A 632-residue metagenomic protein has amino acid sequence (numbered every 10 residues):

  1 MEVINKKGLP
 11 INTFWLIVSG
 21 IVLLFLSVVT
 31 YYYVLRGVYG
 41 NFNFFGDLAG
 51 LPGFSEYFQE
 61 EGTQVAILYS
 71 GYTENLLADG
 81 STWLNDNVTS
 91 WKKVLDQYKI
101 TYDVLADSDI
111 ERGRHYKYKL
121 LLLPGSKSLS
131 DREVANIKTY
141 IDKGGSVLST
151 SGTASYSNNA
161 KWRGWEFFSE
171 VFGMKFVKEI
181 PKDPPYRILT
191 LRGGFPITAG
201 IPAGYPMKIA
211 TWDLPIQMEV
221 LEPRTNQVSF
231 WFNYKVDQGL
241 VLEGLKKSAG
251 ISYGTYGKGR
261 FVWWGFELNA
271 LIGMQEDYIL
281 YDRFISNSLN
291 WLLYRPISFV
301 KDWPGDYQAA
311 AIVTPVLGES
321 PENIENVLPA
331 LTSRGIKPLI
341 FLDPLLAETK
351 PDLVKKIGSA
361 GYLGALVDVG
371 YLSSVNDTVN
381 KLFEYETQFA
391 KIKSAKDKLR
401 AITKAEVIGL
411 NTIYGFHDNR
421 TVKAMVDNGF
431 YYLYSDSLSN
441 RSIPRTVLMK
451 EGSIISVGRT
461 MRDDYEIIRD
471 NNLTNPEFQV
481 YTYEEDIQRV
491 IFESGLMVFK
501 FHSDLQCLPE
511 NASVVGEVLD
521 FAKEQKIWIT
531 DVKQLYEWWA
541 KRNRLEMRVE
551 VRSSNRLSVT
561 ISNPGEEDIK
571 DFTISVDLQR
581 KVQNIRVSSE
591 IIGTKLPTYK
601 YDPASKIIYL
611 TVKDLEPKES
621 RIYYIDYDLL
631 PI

Functional and structural regions predicted by a protein language model:
K6-G20, V28-V65, V236-T314, E319-P321 (+1 more regions): Extracellular ligand-binding/catalytic regions of CAZymes and related secreted enzymes and adhesion modules
W15-K117, A270-I272, N287-Y294, L331 (+3 more regions): Aromatic-Pro/Gly-enriched surface loop or interdomain linker that acts as a lid/target-recognition segment
K127-P202: A glycine-rich, often tryptophan-bearing local segment used as a flexible ligand/cofactor-contacting loop or short
A154-Y156, P184-R187, Q308-A311, L328 (+4 more regions): Metal-dependent polysaccharide deacetylase catalytic core of the NodB/CE4 family, i.e., the active-site-bearing domain
P181-G257, I454: Catalytic beta-strand/loop cores that center a nucleophilic Ser/Cys/Thr and support acyl-enzyme chemistry
A210-M218, S562-Q583: Surface-exposed beta-strand/loop patches in extracellular or lumenal glycoproteins
Q308-E319, N428, T460-Q534: Catalytic grooves of carbohydrate-active enzymes
K533-V576: Surface beta-strand/loop "capping" patches
